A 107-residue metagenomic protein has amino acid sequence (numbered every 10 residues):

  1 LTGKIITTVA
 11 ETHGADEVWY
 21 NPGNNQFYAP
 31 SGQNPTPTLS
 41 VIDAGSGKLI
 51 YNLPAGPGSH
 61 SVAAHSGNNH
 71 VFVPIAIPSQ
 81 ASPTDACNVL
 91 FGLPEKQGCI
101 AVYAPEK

Functional and structural regions predicted by a protein language model:
L1-K107: Predominantly soluble domains enriched in secretory-pathway, periplasmic, or organellar proteins
